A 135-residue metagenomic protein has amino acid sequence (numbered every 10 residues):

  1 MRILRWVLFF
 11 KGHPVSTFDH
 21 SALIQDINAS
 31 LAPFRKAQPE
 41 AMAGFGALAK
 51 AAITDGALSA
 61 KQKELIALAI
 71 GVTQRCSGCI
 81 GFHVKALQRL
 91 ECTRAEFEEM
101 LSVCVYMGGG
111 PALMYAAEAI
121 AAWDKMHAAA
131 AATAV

Functional and structural regions predicted by a protein language model:
I3-Q62, M114-V135: Acidic, glycine/proline-rich low-complexity segments that act as flexible tails and inter-domain linkers
P33, G44, E64-L68, A86 (+1 more regions): Residue-level recognition of specific faces of alpha-helices
A51-D55, K85, R89, Y106: General structural signal for alpha-helix termini and helix-helix connectors
A57-Q74, A95-C104: Immediate flanking context of iron-sulfur cluster ligation sites
C76-C79: Short cysteine clusters
F82-F97: Iron-sulfur (Fe-S) cluster-binding segments and ferredoxin-like electron-carrier domains, especially [2Fe-2S]
E98-A122: C-terminal structural segments of small proteins and small subunits
